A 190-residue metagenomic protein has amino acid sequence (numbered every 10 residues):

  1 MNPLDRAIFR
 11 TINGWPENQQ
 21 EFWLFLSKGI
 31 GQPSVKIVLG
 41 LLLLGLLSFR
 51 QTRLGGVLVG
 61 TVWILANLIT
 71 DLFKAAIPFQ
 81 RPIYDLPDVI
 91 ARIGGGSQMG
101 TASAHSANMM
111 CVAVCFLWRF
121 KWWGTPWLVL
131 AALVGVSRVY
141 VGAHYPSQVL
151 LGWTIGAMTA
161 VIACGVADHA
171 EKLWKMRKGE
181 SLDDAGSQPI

Functional and structural regions predicted by a protein language model:
M1-M99, A107, C111-W118, W122-V134: Hydrophobic alpha-helical bundle signature of multipass membrane enzymes
A91-I190: Membrane-embedded catalytic cores of phosphoryl/pyrophosphoryl-handling enzymes
